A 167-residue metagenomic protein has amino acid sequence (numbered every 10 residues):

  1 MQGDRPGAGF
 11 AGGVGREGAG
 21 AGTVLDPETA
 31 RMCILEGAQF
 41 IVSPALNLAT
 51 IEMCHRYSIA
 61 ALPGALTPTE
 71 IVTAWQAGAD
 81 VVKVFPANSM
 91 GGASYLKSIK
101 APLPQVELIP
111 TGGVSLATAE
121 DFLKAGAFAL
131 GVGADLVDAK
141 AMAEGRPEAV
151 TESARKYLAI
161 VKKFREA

Functional and structural regions predicted by a protein language model:
Q2-T67: Glycine/small-residue-rich loop that forms an oxyanion/phosphate-binding "nest" at active or ligand-binding sites
P6, D26-E36, T69-A77, V114-L130: Catalytic cores of alpha/beta
G12-E17, L103-Q105, F164-R165: Short helix-capping segments at alpha-helix termini
A19-G22, I41-V42, A61-G64, V82-V84 (+2 more regions): Hydrophobic faces of well-ordered beta-strands that scaffold small-molecule active sites in alpha/beta enzyme cores
F40, P44-M53, K83-G92, A125-E148: Glycine-rich phosphate-binding active-site loops on the catalytic face of alpha/beta enzymes
C54-I59, L123, K140-A167: C-terminal helical cap(s) of enzyme catalytic domains, especially alpha/beta-barrels
Y57, T67-V82, G92-P102: Anionic-ligand binding region
